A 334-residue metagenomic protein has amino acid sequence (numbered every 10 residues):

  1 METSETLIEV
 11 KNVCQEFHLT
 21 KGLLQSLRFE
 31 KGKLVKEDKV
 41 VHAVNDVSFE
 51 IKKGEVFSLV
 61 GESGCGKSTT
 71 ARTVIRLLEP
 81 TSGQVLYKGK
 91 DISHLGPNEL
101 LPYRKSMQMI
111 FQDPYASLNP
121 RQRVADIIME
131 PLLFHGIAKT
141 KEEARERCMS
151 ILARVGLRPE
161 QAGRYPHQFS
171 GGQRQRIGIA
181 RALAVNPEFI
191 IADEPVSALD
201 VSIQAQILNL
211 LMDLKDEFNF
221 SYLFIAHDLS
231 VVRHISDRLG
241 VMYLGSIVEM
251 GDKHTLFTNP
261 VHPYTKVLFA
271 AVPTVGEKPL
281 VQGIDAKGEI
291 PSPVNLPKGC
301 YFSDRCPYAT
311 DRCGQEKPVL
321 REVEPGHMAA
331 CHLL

Functional and structural regions predicted by a protein language model:
S4-T6, L19-V35, D252-L334: Short catalytic/signature loops enriched in Gly
L24, V35-K36, I92-Q108, F134 (+3 more regions): ABC ATPase NBD coupling module
L27-G32, D91, L133, E142-E160 (+1 more regions): Conserved ABC ATPase "signature" region
G83-D91: Conserved ABC transporter NBD signature motif
A184-E188: A short, proline-enriched helix->beta-strand linker immediately N-terminal to the Walker B motif in ABC-type P-loop
I191, P195-L199, I203-V281: P-loop NTP-binding/switch modules centered on Walker-like glycine-rich loops
